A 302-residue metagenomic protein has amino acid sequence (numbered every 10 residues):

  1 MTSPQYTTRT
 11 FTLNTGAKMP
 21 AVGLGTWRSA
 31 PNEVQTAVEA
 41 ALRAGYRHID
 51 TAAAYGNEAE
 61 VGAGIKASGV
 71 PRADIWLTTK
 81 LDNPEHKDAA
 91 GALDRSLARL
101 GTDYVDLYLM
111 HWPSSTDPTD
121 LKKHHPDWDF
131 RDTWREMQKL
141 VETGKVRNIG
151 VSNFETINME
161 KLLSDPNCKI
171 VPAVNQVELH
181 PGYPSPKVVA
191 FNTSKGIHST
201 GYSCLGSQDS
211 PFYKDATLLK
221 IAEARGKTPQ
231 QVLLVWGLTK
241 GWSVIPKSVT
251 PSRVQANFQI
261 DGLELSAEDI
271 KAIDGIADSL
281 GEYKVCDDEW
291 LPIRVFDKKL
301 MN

Functional and structural regions predicted by a protein language model:
M1-I75, A90, E136, L205-G206 (+1 more regions): N-terminal binding-site loop/beta-alpha segment at the start of enzyme catalytic domains that lines or forms
L13-N14, L42, G62-R72, L97-D103 (+2 more regions): Acidic (Asp/Glu)-rich catalytic clusters
P20-N32, K80-K87, D120-W128: Active-site mouth loops of central-metabolism enzymes
S29-L42, E85-G101, I157-E160, Y183-S185: Short, acidic/polar
R47, D103-D106, R147, A173: Short acidic/polar active-site loop segments enriched in Thr and Asp
R72-E85, L107-P113, Q176-L179: A short, structured active-site edge motif that brings together acidic residues
A89-M110, K139-T143: CE4/NodB-like, metal-dependent polysaccharide N-deacetylase domain that modifies extracellular/periplasmic N-acetylated
S114-N302: Beta/alpha (TIM)-barrel catalytic core signal, keyed to glycine-rich beta->alpha loops juxtaposed to Asp/Glu that bind
